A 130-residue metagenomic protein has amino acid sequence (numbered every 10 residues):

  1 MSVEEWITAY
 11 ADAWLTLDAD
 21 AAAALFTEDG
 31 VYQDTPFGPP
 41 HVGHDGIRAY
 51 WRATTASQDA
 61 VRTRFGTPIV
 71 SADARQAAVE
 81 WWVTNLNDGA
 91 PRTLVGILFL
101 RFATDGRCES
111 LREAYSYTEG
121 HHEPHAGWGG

Functional and structural regions predicted by a protein language model:
M1-E4: Amphipathic alpha-helical repeat elements characteristic of tetratricopeptide repeat
T16-V31: Short, well-ordered alpha-helical segments enriched in acidic and aromatic residues
V31-V42, A56-Q58: A short gly/proline-enriched turn/hairpin at secondary-structure junctions
R48-G130: A beta-strand edge to alpha-helix "cap/lid" segment located at domain peripheries
